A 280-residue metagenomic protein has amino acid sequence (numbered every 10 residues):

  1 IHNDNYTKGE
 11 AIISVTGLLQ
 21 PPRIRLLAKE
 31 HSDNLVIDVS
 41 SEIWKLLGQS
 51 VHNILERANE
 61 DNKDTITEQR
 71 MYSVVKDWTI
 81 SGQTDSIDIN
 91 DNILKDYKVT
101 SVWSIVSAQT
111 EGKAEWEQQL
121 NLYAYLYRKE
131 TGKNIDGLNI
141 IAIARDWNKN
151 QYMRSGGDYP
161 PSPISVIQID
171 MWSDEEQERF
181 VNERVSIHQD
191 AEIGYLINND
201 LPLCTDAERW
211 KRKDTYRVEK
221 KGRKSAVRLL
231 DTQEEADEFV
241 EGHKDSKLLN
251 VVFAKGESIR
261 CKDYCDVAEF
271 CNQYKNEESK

Functional and structural regions predicted by a protein language model:
I1-L94, S101-Q118, R128, N150-D158 (+2 more regions): Metal-dependent nuclease catalytic cores that hydrolyze phosphodiester bonds in DNA/RNA, characterized by
I66, I93-Y97, N134-A142: A structural signal for short, well-ordered beta-strand segments and their strand-loop junctions that often border
K76, Y125-K280: Metal-dependent nuclease catalytic regions and adjoining charged, substrate-binding loops involved in nucleic-acid end
N121: Conserved AAA+/SF3 P-loop NTPase catalytic/coupling segment centered on the Walker-B
